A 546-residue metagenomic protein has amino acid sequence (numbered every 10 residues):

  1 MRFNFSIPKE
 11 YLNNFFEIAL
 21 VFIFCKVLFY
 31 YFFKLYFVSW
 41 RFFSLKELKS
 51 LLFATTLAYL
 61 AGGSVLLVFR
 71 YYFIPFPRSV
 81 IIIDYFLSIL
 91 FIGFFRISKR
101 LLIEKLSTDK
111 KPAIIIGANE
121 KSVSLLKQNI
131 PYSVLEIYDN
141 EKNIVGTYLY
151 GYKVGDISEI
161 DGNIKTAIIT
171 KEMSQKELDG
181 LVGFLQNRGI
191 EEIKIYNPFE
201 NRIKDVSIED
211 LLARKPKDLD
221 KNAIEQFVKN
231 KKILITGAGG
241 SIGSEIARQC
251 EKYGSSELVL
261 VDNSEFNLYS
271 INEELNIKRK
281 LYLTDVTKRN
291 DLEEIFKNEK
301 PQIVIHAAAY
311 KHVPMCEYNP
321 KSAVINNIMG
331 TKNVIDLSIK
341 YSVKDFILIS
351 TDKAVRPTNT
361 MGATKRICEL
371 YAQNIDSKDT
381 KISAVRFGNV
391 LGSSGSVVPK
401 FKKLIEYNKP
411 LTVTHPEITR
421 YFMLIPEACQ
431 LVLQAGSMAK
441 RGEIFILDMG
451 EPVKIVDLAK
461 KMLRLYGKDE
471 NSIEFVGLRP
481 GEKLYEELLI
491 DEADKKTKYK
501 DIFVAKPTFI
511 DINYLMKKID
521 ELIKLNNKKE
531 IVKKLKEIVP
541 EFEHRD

Functional and structural regions predicted by a protein language model:
M1-T108, V145, L185, E191 (+2 more regions): Signature of alpha-helical transmembrane segments in polytopic membrane proteins
F3-K9, K99-Y196, F266-Y269, I277 (+1 more regions): A solvent-exposed beta-alpha-beta segment
V145, L178-K232, I339: Flexible, Lys/Arg-rich cytosolic regulatory linkers and terminal tails that connect or flank
I164, S255, F296, K300-I305 (+1 more regions): Proline-aspartate-enriched helix->loop->beta-strand connector
R188-E191, H306, Y310-V313, Y318-E369 (+1 more regions): Conserved Rossmann-fold NAD(P)-dependent oxidoreductase catalytic core, especially the SDR/UDP-sugar
A223-E225, E369-D546: Strand-loop microenvironment adjacent to phosphate/nucleotide-handling motifs in alpha/beta enzyme folds
I233-Y253: N-terminal Rossmann NAD(P)H-binding glycine-rich loop of SDR-like oxidoreductase domains
L283-I303: Conserved Rossmann-fold cofactor-binding substructure of NAD(P)-dependent oxidoreductases
